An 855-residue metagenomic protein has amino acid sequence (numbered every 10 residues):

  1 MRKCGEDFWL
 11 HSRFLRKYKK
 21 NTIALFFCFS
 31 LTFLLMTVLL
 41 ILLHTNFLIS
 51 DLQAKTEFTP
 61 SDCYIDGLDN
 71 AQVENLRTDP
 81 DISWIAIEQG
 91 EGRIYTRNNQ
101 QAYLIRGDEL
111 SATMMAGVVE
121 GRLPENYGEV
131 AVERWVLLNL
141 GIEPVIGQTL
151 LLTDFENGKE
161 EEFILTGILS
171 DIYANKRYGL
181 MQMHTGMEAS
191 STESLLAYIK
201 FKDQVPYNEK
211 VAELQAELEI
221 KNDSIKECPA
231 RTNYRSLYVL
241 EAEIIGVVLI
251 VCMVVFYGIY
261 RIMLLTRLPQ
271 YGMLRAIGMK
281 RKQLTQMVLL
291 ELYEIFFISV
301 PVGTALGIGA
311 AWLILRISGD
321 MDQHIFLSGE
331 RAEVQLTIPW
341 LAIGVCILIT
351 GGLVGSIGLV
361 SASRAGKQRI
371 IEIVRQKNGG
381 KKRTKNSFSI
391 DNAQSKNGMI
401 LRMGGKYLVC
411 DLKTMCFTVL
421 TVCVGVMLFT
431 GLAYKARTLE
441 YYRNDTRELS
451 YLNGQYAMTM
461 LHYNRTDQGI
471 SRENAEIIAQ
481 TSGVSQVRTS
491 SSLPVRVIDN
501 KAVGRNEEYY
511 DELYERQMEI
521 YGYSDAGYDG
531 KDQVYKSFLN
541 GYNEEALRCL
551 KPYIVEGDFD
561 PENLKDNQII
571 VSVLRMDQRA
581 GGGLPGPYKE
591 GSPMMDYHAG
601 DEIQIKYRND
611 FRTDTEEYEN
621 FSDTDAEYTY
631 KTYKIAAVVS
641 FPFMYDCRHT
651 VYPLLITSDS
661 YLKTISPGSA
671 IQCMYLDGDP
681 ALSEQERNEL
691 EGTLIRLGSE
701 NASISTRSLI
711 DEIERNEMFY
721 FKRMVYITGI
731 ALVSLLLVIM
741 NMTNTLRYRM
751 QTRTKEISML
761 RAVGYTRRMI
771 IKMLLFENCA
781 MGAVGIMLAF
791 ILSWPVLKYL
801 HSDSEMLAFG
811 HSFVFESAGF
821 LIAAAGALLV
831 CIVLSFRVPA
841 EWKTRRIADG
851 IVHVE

Functional and structural regions predicted by a protein language model:
M1-L34, F47-S50, L289, K382-V426 (+3 more regions): N-terminal Sec/SRP start-transfer signal
R2-E6, R364-K385, T752, E841-E855: Short cytosolic juxtamembrane segments of multi-pass membrane proteins
R13-K20, K282, Q286-G303, G307 (+7 more regions): Alpha-helical transmembrane segments of multi-pass membrane proteins
Y18, V254-F296, L737-A780: Interfacial "coupling" helices/loops that link adjacent transmembrane helices in transporter permeases
N21-L25, L31-T59, T414-C416, V424-N453: Alpha-helical transmembrane segments
H44-R231, R437, Y441-I727: Basic-flanked hydrophobic alpha-helices used for secretion and membrane insertion
R231-G246, I250, M273-S395: Hydrophobic alpha-helical segments
V302-V345, S363, I713-K722, M769-M773 (+1 more regions): Short helix-loop junctions at transmembrane helix boundaries
